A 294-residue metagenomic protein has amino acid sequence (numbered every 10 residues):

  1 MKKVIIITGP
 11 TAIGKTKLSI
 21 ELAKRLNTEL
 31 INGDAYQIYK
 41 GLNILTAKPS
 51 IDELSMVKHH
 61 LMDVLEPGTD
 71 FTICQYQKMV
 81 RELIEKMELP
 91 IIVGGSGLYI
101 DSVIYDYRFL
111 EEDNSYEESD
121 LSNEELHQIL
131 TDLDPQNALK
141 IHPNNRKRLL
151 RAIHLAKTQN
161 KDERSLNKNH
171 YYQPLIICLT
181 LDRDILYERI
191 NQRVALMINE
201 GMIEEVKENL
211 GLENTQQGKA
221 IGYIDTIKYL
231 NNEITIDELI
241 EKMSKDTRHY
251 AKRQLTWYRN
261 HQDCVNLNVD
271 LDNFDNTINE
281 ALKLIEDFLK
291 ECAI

Functional and structural regions predicted by a protein language model:
M1-I294: Phosphate/pyrophosphate-binding catalytic cores of soluble transferases and nucleic-acid-acting enzymes
